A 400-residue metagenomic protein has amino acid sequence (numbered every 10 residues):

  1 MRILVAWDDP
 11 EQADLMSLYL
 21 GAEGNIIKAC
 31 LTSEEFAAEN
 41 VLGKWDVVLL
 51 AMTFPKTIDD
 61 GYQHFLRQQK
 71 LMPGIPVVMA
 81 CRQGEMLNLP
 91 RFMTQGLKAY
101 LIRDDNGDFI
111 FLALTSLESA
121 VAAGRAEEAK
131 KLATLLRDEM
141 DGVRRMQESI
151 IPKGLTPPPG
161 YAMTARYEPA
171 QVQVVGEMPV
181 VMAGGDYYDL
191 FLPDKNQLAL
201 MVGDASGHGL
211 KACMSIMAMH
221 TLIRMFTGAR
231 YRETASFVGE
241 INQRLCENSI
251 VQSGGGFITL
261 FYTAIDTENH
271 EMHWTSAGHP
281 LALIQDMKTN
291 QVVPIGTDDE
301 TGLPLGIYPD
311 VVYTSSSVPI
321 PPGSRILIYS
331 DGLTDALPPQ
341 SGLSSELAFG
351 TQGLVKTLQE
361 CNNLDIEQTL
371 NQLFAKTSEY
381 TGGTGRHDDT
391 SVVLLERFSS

Functional and structural regions predicted by a protein language model:
D9-E34: Two-component/phosphorelay signaling modules centered on CheY-like receiver
A29-V47, A51-T57: Acidic, metal-coordinating helix/loop segments flanking the phosphotransfer/catalytic sites of two-component signaling
W45-D46, K70-V78: His-Asp phosphorelay/catalytic-motif detector in bacterial-type signaling
D59-G74: Short amphipathic alpha-helix used as the core "switch/output" element in two-component signaling
D59-Q63, C81-L101, G107: Alpha4 helix (beta4-alpha4-beta5 surface) of REC/receiver domains from two-component response regulators
I110-R125: Receiver (REC) domain switch/output surface
K131-P321, R325, T384-S400: … and, occasionally, acidic/histidine-rich disordered N-termini of signaling adaptors
L210-R230, V292-V293, I320-T384: Active-site-proximal, acidic helix/loop segment immediately C-terminal to a metal-coordinating Asp/Glu
